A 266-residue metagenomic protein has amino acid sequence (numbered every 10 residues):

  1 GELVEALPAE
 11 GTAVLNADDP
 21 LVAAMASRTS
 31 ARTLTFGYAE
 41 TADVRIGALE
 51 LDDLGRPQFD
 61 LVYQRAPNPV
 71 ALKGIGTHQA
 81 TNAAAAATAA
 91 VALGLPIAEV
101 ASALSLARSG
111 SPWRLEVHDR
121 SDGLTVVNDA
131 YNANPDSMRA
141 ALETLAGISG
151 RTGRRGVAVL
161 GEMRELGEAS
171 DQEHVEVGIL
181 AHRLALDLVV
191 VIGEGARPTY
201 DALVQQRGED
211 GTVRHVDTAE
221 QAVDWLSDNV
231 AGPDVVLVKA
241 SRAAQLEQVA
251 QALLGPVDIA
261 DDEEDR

Functional and structural regions predicted by a protein language model:
G1-A6, M25, V62-R65: Flexible phosphate-sensing "switch/lid" loops adjacent to ATP/NTP-binding sites across phosphate-transfer
A9, T29-R32, L51-L54, R65-P69 (+2 more regions): ATP-dependent carboxylate-amine ligase
V14: Polyanion-binding loop/helix "lid" in catalytic or ligand-binding cores
A17-L21, Y38-A39, G193-R197, A243: Short, polar loop motifs at secondary-structure junctions
V22-T29: Short regulatory helix/loop adjacent to the ATP-binding pocket of P-loop NTPases
F59-L61, V70: Short beta-strand motif preference
